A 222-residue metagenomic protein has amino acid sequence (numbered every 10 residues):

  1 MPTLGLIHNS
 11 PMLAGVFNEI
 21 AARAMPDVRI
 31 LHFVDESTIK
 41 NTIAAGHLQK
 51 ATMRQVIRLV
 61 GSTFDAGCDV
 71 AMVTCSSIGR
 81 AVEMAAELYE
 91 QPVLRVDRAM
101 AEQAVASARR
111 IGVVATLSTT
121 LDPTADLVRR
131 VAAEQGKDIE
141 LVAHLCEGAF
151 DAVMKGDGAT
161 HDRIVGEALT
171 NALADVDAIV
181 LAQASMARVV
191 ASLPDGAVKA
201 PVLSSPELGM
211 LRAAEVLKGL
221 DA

Functional and structural regions predicted by a protein language model:
M1-A222: Non-catalytic structural scaffold of enzyme domains
